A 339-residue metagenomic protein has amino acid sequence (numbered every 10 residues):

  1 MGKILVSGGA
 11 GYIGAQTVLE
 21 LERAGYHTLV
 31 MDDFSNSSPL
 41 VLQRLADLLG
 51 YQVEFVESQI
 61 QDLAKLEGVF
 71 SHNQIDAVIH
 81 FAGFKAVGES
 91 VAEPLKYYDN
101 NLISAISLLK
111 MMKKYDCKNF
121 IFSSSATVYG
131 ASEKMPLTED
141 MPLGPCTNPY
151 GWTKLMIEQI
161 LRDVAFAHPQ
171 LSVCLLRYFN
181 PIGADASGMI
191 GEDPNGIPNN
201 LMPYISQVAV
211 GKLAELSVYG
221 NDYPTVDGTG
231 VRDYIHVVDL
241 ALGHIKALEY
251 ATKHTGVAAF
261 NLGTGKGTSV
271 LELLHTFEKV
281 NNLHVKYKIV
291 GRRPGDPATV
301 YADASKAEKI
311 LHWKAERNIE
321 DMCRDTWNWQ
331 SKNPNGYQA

Functional and structural regions predicted by a protein language model:
M1-A184: N-terminal Rossmann-like NAD(P)+-binding domain of SDR-like oxidoreductases, especially those catalyzing
G25, G151-W152, G196, T264 (+2 more regions): Residue-level detector of secondary-structure boundary/capping sites
S58, F70, Y97, D193-I197 (+4 more regions): Pocket-edge positions in alpha/beta enzyme catalytic cores
Y98, T147-L155, G191, N195-N199 (+2 more regions): Short-chain dehydrogenase/reductase
G183-D185, D222-Y223: Short, basic/glycine-rich phosphate-binding loops at helix/coil junctions that contact nucleotide phosphates
S187-M189: Catalytic core of nucleotidyl cyclases, primarily class III adenylyl/guanylyl cyclases
L201-A339: C-terminal substrate-binding subdomain of Rossmann-fold SDR/epimerase-dehydratase oxidoreductases
